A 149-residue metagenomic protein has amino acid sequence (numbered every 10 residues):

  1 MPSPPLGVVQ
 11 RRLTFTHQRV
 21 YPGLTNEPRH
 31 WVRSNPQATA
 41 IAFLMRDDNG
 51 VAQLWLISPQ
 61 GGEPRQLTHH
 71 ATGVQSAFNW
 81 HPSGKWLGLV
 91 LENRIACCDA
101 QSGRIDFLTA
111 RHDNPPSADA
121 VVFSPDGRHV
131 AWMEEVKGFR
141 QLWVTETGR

Functional and structural regions predicted by a protein language model:
M1-R149: Sequence signature of WD/YWTD-type beta-propeller architectures
